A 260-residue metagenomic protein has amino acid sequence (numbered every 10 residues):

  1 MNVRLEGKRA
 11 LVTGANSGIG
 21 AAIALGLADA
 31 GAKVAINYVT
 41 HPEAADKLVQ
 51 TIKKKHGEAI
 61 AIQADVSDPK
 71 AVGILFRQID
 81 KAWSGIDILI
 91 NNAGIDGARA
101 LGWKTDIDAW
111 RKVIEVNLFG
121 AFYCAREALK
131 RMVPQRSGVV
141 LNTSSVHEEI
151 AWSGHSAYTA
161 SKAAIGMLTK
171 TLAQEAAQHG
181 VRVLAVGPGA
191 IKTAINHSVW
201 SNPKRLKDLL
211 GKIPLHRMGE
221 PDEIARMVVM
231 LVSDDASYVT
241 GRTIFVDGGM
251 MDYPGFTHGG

Functional and structural regions predicted by a protein language model:
R9, N16-S17: Conserved glycine-rich cofactor-binding loop
G85, A177, R182, V239-G241: Short, small/polar-rich loop/turn modules that mediate ligand/substrate recognition or access, typified
R99, I150, V229, T240-G260: Short C-terminal tail/terminal secondary-structure segment of NAD(P)H-dependent dehydrogenase/reductase domains
A100-G102, D106-R111, L209: Substrate-binding pocket helix/loop in short-chain dehydrogenase/reductase
A125, S161, T169: Active-site helix of classical SDR
K130, Q174-E175, S237: Alpha-helical segment proximal to the catalytic Tyr-Lys
S145: Residue(s) in the substrate-gating loop at a strand-loop-helix junction that position the organic substrate next
